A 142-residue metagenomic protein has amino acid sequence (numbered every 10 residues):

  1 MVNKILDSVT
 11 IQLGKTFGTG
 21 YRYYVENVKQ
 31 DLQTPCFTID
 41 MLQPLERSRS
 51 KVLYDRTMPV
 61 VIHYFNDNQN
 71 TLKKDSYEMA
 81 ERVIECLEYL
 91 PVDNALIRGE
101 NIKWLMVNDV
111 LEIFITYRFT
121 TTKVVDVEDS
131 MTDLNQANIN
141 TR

Functional and structural regions predicted by a protein language model:
M1-Y24, P44-R142: Charged, amphipathic alpha-helical segments and their flanking helix caps
Y24-Q33: Short acidic low-complexity segments
Q33-M41: A short, hydrophobic beta-strand-centered structural micro-motif
